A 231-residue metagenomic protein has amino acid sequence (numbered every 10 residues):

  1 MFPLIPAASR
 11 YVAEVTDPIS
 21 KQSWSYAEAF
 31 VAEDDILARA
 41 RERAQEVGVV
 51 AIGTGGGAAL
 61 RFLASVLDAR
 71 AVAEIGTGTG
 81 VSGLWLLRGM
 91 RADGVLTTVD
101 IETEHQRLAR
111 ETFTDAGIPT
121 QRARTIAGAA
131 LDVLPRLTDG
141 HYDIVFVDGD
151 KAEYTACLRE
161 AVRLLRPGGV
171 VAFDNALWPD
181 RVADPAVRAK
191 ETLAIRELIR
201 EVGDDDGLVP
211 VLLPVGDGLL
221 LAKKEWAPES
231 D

Functional and structural regions predicted by a protein language model:
F2-A32: N-terminal auxiliary segments of SAM/dcSAM-dependent transferases
R10, T54-D231: S-adenosylmethionine/decaboxylated-SAM
Q22-E28, V50, I75-G76, D100-E102: Short acidic/polar alpha-helix capping motifs at helix-coil junctions
A29-A32, Q45-A59, S65: Conserved SAM-binding loop and adjacent beta-strand
E33-L37: N-terminal glycine-rich anion-binding loops that anchor highly charged ligand groups
A38-R43, W178: Short, basic/glycine-rich phosphate-binding loops at helix/coil junctions that contact nucleotide phosphates
R43-V47, V182-P185: Short glycine/proline- and acidic residue-enriched helix-loop micro-motifs that form flexible lids or anion-recognition
